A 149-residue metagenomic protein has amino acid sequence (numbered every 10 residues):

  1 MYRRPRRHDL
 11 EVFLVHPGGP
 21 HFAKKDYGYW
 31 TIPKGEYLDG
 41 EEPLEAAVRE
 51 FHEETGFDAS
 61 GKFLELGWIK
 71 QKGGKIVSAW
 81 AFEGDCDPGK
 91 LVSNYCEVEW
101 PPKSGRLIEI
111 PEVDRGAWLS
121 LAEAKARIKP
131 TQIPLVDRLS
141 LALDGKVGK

Functional and structural regions predicted by a protein language model:
M1-I32, W80: N-terminal strand-loop-strand
R6-H8, G19-F22, L38-D39, G73-G74 (+1 more regions): Short, charged/polar surface micro-motifs in flexible loops or helix N-caps
T31, G74, E109-E112: Short glycine-enriched loop/turn motifs at secondary-structure junctions
I32-L66, S120: The catalytic Nudix box helix
A59, W68-G105, A117, L139 (+1 more regions): Active-site-adjacent beta-strand/loop module that shapes the phosphate/pyrophosphate-binding cleft
R106-A122: Alpha-helix-centered segments that form part of catalytic cores
A117, L121-K149: Charged phosphate-binding loop/patch that engages nucleotide di/tri-phosphates or the phosphate backbone of nucleic
